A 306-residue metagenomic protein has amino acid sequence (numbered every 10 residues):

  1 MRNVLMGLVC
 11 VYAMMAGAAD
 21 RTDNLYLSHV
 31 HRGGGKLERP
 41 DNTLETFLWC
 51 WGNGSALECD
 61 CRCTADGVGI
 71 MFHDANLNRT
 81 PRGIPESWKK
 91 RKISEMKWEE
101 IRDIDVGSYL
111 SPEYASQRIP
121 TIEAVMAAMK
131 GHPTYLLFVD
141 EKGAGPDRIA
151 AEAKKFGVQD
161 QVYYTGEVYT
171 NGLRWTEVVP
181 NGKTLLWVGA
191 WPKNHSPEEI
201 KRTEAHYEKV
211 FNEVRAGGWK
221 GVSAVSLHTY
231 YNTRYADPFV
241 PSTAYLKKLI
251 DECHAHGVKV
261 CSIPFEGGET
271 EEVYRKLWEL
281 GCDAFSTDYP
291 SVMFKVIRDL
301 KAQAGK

Functional and structural regions predicted by a protein language model:
M1-V4: Positively charged n-region of N-terminal signal peptides that target proteins for export
G7-L8, G267: N-terminal leader/targeting segments
L8-G17: Hydrophobic h-region of N-terminal signal peptides that target proteins for export in Gram-negative bacteria
G17-K306: Phosphate-group recognition and catalysis centered on beta-loop-alpha active-site segments
